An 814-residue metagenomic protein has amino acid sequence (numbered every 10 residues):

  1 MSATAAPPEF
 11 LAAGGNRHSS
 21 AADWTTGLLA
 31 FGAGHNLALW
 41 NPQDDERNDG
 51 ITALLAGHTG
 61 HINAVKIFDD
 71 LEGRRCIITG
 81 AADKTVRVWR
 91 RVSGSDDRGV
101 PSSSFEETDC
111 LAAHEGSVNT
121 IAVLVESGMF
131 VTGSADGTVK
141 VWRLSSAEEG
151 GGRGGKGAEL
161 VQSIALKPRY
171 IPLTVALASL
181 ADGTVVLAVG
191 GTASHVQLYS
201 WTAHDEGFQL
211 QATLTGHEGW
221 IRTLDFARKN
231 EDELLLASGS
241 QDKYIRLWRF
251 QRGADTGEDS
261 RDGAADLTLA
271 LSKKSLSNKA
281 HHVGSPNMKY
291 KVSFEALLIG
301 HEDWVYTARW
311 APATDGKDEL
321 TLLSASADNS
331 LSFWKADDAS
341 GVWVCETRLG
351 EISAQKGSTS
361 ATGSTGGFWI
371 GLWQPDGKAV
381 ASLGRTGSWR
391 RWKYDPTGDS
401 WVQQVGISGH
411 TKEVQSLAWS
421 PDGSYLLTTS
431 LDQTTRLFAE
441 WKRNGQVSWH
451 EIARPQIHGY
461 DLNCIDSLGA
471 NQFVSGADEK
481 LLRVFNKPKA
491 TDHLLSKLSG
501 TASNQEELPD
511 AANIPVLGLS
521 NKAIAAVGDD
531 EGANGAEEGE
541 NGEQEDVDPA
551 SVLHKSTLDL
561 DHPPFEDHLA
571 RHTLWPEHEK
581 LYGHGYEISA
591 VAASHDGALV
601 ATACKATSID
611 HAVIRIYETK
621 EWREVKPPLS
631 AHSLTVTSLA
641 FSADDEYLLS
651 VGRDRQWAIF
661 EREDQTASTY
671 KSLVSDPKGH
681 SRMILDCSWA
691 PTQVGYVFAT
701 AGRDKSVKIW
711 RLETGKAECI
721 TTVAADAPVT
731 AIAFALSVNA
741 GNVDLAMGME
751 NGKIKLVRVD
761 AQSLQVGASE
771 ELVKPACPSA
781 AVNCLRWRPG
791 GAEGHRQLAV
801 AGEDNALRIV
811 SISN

Functional and structural regions predicted by a protein language model:
S2-A13, E46-T59, S95-E115, E148-V175 (+10 more regions): Inter-blade linker and blade-boundary elements of WD-repeat/beta-propeller domains
E9-L37, Y582-A598, T602: Beta-strand-rich domains and repeat architectures in extracellular enzymes and scaffolds, especially beta-propellers
G15-W24, T59-D69, E115-L124, K167-L180 (+10 more regions): Canonical WD40 repeat/beta-propeller blade segments in eukaryotic WD-repeat proteins
T25-T26, L71-R74, S127, A181-T184 (+10 more regions): Conserved loop/turn motif of beta-propeller repeat scaffolds
G32-G34, T79-K84, T132-D136, V189-A193 (+12 more regions): Conserved strand-to-loop turn within each blade of WD40 beta-propeller repeats
L37-N41, V86-R91, V139-L144, V196-W201 (+18 more regions): WD40-repeat beta-propellers
N471-K487, R786-N814: Blade-level signature of beta-propeller repeat domains, shared across WD40, Kelch, NHL, RCC1 and BNR/Asp-box propellers
